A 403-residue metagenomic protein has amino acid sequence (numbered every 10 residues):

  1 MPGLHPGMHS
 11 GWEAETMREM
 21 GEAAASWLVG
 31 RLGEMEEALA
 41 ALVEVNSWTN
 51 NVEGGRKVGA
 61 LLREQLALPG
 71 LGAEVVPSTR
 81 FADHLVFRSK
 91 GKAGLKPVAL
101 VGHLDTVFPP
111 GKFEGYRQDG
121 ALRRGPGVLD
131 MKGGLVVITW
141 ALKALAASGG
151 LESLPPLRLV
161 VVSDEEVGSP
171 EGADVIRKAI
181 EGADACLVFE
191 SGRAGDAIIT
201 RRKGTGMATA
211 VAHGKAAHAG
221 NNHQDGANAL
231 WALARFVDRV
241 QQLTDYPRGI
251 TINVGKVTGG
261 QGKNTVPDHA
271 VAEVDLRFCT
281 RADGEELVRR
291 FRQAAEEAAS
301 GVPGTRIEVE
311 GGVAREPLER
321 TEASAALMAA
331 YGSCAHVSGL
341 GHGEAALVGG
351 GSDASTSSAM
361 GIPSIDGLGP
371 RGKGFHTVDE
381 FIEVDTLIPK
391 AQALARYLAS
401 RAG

Functional and structural regions predicted by a protein language model:
R18-A23, G30, S47, G70 (+5 more regions): Metal-dependent amide/peptide-bond hydrolase catalytic core, centered on the "pita-bread" metallohydrolase fold
R18-P126, A147-S153, A354: Acidic/His- and Gly-rich active-site-bordering loop/insert found across diverse amide/peptide-bond hydrolases
V101-G102, V160-V162, L187-E190, V211-H213 (+1 more regions): Short beta-strand segments
E114-V128, H213-A216, G339, F375: Glycine/charged-rich beta-loop-alpha catalytic/anionic-binding loops adjacent to active sites
M131-K203, D245, A402-G403: Acidic/histidine-rich catalytic neighborhood of metal-dependent amide-processing enzymes
